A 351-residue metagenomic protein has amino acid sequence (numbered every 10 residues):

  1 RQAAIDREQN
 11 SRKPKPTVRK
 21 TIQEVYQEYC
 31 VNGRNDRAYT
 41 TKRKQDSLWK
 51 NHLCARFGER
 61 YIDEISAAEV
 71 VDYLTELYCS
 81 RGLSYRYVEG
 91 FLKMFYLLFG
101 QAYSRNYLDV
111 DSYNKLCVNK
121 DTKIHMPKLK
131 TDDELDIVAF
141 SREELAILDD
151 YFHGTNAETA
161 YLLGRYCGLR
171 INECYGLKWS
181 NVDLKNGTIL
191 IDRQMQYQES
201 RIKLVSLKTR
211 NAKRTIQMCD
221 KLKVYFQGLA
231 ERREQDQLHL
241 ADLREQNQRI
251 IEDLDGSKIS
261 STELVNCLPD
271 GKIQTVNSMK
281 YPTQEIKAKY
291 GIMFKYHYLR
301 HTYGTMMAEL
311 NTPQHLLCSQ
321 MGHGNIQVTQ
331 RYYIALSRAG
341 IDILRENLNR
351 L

Functional and structural regions predicted by a protein language model:
R1-A68, R232-S261: N-terminal DNA-binding module of tyrosine recombinases/phage integrases
V18, Q27-Y107, K272-S278, M293-Y298: N-terminal core-binding DNA-recognition domain of tyrosine site-specific recombinases/integrases
L53, V70, F95, L148 (+5 more regions): Conserved hydrophobic/aromatic pocket- or pore-lining residues that grip, position, or stack substrates in active sites
Y85, E89-K93, A102-V110, N114-L177 (+5 more regions): Basic, Lys/Arg- and aromatic-enriched nucleic-acid-binding interface segment
V118, K123, L177-L254: Conserved tyrosine-mediated DNA breakage-rejoining catalytic core shared by Y-recombinases
A146, S200-L204, R331-L351: DNA/chromatin major-groove-contacting recognition/catalytic segments
D150, G154-T155, C167, I216 (+4 more regions): Short, basic (Lys/Arg/His-rich) helix/loop patches that form interaction surfaces in the mid-to-C-terminal regions
T188-I191, K295, M306, H315-L336 (+2 more regions): Short functional hotspots where side chains directly engage DNA or cofactors
